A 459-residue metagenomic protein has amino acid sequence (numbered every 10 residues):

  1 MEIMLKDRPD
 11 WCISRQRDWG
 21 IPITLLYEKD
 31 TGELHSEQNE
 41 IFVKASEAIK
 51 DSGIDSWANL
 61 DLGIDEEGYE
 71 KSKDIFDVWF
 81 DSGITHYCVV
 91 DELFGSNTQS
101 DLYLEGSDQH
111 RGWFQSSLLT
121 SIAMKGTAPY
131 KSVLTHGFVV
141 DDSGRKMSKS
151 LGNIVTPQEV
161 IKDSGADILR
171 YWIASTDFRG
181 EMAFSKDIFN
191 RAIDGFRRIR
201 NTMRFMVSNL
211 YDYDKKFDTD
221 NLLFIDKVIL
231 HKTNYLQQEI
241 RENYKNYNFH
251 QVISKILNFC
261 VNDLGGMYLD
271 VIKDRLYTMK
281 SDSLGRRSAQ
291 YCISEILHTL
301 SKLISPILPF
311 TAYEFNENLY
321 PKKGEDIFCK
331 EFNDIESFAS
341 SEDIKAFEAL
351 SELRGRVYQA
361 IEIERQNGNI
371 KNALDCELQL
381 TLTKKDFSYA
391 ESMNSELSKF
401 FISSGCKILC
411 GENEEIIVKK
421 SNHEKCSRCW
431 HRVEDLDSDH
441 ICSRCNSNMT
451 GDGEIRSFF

Functional and structural regions predicted by a protein language model:
M1-Y211, I229-I272, L276, Y291-I304 (+1 more regions): Structured secondary-structure scaffolds
Q16, W430-V433, S443-N446: Cys/His-coordinated zinc-binding microdomains
L26-K29, Y69, Y213-Q238, L269-A360 (+5 more regions): Acidic, turn-prone loop/beta-hairpin segments
G32-N39, N367, D375-E424: A broadly conserved sequence feature marking short terminus-proximal activation segments in nucleic acid-centric
H35, V433-L436, N446-M449: Cys/His-rich microdomains that often coordinate metals
K71, D435-S438, G451-D452: Short, non-ligating residues that shape and space the ligands of small metal-coordination modules and catalytic
D74, S82-C88, S443-F459: Short microdomains enriched in Cys/His and/or Lys/Arg
N422-K425, S438-I441: Short metal-coordination and nucleic-acid-contact micro-motifs, chiefly zinc-binding Cys/His arrays
